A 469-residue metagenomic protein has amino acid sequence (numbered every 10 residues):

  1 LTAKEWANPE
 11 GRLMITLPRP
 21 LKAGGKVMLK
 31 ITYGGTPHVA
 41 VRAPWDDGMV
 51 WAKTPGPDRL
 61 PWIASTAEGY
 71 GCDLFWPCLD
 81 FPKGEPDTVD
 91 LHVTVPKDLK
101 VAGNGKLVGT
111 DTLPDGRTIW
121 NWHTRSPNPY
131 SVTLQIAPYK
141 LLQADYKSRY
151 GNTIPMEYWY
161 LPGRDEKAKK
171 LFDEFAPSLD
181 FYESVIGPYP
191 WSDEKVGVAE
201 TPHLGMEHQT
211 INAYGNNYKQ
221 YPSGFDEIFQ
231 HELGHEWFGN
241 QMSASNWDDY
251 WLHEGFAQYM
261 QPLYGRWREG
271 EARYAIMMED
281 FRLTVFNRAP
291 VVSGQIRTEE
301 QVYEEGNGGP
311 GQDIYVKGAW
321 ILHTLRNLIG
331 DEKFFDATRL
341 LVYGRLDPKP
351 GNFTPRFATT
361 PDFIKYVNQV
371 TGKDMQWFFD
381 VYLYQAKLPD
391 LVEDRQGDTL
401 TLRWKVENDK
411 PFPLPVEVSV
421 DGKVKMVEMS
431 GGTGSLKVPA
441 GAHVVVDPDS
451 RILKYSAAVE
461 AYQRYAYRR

Functional and structural regions predicted by a protein language model:
L1-A52, D115-G116, T433-A440: A surface-exposed beta-strand-loop module
L17, G25-V39, V89-K97, W120-S126 (+2 more regions): Short, hydrophobic/aromatic-enriched beta-strand segments in well-ordered soluble domains
A23, T32-V89, K140-Y146, S450-R469: Glycine/proline-rich low-complexity spacer/linker segments in large multi-domain proteins
A67-E68, L79-Q230, Y259: Hydrophobic helix-coil surface modules that form long, contiguous segments used for peptide/substrate interaction
A67-G69, A176, A213-E279, T338: Zinc-dependent metallopeptidase catalytic helix centered on the HExxH motif and its immediate flanking segment
A102, M375-Q376, L391, R395-D449: Beta-strand-rich binding/interaction modules
R125, E254-T324, L328-I329, R345-R356: Acidic/His/Gly-enriched intrinsically disordered linker/tail segments that often contain short helix/coil "MoRF-like"
P190, G311-L400: Amphipathic alpha-helical substructures
